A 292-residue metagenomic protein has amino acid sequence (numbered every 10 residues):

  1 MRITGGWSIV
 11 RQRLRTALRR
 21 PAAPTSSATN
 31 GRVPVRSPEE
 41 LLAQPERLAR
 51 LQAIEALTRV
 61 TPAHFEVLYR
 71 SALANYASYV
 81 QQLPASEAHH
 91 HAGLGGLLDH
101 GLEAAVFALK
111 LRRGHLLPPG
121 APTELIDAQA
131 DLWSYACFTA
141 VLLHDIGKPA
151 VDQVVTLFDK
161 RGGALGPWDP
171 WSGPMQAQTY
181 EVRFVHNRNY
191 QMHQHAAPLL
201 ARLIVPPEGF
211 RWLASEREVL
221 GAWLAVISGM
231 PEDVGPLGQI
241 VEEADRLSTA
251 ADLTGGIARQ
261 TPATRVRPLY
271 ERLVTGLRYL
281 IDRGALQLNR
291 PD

Functional and structural regions predicted by a protein language model:
R2-A72, R112, L116, P198-D292: Histidine-centered, transition-metal-coordinating active-site segments
T29-T179: Acidic/His-rich, divalent-metal-binding segments that scaffold phosphate/diphosphate chemistry
A85, L116-P268: Divalent metal-dependent catalytic cores for phosphoryl transfer on phosphate-bearing substrates
